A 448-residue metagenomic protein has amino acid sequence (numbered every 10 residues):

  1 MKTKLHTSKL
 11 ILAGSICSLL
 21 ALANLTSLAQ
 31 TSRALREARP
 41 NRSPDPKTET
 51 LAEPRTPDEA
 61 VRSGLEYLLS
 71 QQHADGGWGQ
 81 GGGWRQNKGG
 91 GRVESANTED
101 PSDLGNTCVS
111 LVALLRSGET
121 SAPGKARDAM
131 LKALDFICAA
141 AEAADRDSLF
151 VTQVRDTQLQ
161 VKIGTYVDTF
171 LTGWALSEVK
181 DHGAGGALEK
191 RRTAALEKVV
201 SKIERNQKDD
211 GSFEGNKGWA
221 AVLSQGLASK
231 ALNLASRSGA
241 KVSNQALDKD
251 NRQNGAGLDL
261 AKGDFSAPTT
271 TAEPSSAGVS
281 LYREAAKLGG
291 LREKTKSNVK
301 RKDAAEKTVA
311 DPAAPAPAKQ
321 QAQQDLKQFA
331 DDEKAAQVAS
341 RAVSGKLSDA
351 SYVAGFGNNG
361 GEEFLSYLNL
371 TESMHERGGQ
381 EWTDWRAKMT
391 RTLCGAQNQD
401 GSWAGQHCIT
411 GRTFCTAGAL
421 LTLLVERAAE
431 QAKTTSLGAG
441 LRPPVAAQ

Functional and structural regions predicted by a protein language model:
K2, A23-Q448: Preference for long, amphipathic alpha-helical scaffolds in soluble/luminal domains and all-alpha bundles
K2-S15: Bacterial N-terminal signal peptides that target proteins for export
A13-N24: Bacterial N-terminal signal peptides
